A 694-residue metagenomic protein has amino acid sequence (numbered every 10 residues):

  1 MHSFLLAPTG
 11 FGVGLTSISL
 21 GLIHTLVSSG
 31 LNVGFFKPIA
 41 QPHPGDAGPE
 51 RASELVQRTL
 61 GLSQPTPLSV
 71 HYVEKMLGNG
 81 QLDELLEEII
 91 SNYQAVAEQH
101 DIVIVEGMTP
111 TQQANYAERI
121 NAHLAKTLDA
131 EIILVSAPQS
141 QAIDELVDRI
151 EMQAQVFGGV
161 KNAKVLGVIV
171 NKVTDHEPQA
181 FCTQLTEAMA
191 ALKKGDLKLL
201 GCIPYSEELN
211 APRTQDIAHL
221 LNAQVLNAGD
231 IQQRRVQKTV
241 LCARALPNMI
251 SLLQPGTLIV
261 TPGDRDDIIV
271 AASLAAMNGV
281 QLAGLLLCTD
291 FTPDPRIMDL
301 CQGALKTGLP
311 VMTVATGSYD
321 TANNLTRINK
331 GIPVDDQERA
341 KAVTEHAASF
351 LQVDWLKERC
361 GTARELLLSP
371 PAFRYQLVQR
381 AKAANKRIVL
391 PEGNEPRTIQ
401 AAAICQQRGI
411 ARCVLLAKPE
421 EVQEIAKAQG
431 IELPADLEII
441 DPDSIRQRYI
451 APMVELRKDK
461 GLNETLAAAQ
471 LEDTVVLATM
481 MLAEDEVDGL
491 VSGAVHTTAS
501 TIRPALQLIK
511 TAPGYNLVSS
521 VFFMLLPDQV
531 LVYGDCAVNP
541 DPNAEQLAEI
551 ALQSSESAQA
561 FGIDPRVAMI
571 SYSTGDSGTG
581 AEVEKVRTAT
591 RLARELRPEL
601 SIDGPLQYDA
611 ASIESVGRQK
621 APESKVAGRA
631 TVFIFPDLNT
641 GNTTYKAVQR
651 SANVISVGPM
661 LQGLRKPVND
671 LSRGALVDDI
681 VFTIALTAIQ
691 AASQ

Functional and structural regions predicted by a protein language model:
M1-P371: Flexible phosphate-sensing "switch/lid" loops adjacent to ATP/NTP-binding sites across phosphate-transfer
L367-A627, V632-Q694: Anion-binding alpha/beta catalytic cores of soluble intermediary-metabolism enzymes, centered on
